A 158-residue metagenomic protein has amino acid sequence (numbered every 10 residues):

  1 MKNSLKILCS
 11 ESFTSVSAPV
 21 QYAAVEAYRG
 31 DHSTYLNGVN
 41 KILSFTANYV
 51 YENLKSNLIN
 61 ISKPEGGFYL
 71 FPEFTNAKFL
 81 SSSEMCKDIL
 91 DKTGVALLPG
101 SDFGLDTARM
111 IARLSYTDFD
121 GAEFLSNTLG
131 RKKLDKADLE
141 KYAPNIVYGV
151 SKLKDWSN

Functional and structural regions predicted by a protein language model:
M1-N158: PLP-dependent class I/II
